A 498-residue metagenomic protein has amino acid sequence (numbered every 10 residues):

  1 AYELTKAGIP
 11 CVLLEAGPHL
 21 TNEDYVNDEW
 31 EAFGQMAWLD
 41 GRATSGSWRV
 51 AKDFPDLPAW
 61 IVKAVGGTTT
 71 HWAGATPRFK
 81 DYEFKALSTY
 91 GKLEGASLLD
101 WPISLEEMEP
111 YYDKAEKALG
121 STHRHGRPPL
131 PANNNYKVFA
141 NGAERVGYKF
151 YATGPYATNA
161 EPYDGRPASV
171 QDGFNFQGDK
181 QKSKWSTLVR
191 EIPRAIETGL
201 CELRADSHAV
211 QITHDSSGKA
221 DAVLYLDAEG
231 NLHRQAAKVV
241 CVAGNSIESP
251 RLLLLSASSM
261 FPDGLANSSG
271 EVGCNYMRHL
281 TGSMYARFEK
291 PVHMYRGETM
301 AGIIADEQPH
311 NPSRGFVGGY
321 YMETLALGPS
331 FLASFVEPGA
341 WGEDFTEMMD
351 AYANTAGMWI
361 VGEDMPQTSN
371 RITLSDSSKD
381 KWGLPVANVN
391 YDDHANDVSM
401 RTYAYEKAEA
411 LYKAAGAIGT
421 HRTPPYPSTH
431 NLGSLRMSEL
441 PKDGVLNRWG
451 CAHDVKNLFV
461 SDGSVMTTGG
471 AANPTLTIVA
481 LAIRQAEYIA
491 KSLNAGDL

Functional and structural regions predicted by a protein language model:
E3-E29, T198, S207, Q211-H214 (+4 more regions): Glycine-rich loop(s) and the adjacent beta-strand/alpha-helix scaffold that form part
A7-I9, A16-F79, P110, A140 (+1 more regions): N-terminal FAD cofactor-binding segment of flavoenzymes
M36, A64, T70, T76 (+8 more regions): N-terminal export/assembly segments and adjacent metallocofactor-ligating motifs of anaerobic energy-metabolism
A37-W38, V50-K52, E83, S88-A209: Conserved redox-cofactor binding core of oxidoreductases
D53-W60, V65-T68, R78, E83 (+8 more regions): FAD cofactor-binding and catalytic pocket of flavoenzymes
A152-G154, S169-N175, D179-S183, A205 (+5 more regions): A glycine-rich dinucleotide-binding beta-alpha-beta segment and adjacent secondary-structure elements that constitute
G218-L224, T355: Short, hydrophobic/aromatic-rich segments at coil-to-beta transitions
T468-E487: A conserved FAD-binding loop/helix module that cradles the flavin
